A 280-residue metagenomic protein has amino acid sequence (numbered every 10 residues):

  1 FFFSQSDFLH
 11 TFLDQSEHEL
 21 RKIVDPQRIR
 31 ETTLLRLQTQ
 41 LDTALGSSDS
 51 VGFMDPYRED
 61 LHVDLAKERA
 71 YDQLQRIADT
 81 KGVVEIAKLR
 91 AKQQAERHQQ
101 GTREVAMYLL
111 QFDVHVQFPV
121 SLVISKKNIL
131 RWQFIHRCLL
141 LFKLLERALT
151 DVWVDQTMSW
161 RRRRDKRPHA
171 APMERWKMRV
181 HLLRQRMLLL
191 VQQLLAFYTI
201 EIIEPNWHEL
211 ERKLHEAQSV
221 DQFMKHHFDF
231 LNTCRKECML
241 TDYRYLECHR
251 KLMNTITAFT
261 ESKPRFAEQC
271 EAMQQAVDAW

Functional and structural regions predicted by a protein language model:
F1-W280: Extended, charged interaction scaffolds in large complex subunits
